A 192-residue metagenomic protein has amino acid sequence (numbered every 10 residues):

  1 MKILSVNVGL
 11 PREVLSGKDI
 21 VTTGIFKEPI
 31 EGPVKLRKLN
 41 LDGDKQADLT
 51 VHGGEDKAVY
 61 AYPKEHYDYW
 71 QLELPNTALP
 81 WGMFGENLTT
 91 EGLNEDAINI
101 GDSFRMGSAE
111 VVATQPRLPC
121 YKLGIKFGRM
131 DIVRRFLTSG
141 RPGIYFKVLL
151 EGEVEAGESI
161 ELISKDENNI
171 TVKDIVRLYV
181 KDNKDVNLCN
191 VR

Functional and structural regions predicted by a protein language model:
M1-L123, D131, E167-R192: Electropositive, beta-rich accessory/interaction domains or terminal extensions that provide binding surfaces
G92-N94, G140, L150: Short loop/turn positions at the edges of beta-strands in beta-sheet-rich folds
G101, E151, E155-G157: Loop/turn positions that initiate beta-strands
F127-R134, T138-V148: Active-site glycine-rich loop that binds ribose-phosphate moieties when present
P142-Y145, G157, V172: Hydrophobic, well-ordered secondary-structure segments
I160-S164: Short hydrophobic beta/alpha edge segments that flank linear recognition/processing sites
